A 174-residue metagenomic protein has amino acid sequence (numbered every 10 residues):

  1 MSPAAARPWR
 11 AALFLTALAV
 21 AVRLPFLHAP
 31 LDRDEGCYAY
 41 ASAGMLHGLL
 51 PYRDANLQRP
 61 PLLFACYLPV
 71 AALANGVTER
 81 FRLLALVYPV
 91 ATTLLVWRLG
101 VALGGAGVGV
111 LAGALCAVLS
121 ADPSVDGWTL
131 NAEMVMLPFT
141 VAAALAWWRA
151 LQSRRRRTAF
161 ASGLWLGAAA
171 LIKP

Functional and structural regions predicted by a protein language model:
A6-R10, V96-L119, L137-P138, S153-T158: Transmembrane-helix signature of polytopic, membrane-embedded enzymes that assemble or transfer cell-envelope glycans
R7-R33, A114: Transmembrane signal-anchor helices characteristic of membrane glycosylation enzymes that use polyprenol
V20-L24, P69, L73, L95 (+2 more regions): Hydrophobic membrane-targeting alpha-helices
L24, H28, F64, T78-R82 (+4 more regions): Aromatic- and kink-enriched transmembrane "portal" helix at the membrane-lumen/periplasm boundary that abuts
Y38-A43, H47, A55-E79, L86-V87 (+1 more regions): Short hydrophobic/aromatic helix or loop-helix immediately within or flanking a transmembrane segment in polytopic
R82-A85, G113, G163-L166: Residue-level recognition of transmembrane alpha-helices in multi-pass small-molecule transporters/permeases
A143-A161: Membrane-interface transmembrane helices that cradle and orient dolichyl/undecaprenyl
R157-P174: Membrane-interface alpha helices of multi-pass inner-membrane proteins
